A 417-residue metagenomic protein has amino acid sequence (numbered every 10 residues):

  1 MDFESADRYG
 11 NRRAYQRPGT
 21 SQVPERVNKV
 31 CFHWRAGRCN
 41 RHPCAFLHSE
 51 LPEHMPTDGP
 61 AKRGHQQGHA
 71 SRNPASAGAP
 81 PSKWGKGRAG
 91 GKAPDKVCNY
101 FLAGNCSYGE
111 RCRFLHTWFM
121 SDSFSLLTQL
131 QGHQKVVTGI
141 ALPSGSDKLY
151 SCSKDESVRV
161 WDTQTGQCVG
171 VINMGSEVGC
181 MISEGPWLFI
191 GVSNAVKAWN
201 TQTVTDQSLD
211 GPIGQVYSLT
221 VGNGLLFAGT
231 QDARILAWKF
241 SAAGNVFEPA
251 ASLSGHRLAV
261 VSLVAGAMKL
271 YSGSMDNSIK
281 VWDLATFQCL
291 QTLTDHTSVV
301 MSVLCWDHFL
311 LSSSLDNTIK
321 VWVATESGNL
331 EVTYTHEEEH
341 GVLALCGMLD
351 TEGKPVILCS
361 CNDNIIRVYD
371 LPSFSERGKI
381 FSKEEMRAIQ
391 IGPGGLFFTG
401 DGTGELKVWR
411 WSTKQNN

Functional and structural regions predicted by a protein language model:
M1-Y150, K154-I172, E177-C180, E184-F189 (+7 more regions): Cys/His Zn-binding finger modules involved in RNA regulation
H33, Y100, L126-G132, C168-M174 (+6 more regions): Short C-terminal beta-strands that terminate individual repeats in beta-propeller domains, predominantly WD40 blades
K96, A103, K135-A141, V171 (+6 more regions): Canonical WD40 repeat/beta-propeller blade segments in eukaryotic WD-repeat proteins
A103, G109, S146, D155 (+14 more regions): Surface-exposed loop/turn positions within WD40 beta-propeller blades
W118, T163-G166, T201-V204, F240-A243 (+4 more regions): Short loop/turn segments that connect beta-strands within beta-propeller blades
S146-Y150, R159, C168-G170, G185-F189 (+13 more regions): Structural hallmark of WD40 beta-propellers
V158-W161, V196-N200, I235-K239, I279-W282 (+4 more regions): WD40-repeat beta-propellers
R387-N417: Blade-level signature of beta-propeller repeat domains, shared across WD40, Kelch, NHL, RCC1 and BNR/Asp-box propellers
